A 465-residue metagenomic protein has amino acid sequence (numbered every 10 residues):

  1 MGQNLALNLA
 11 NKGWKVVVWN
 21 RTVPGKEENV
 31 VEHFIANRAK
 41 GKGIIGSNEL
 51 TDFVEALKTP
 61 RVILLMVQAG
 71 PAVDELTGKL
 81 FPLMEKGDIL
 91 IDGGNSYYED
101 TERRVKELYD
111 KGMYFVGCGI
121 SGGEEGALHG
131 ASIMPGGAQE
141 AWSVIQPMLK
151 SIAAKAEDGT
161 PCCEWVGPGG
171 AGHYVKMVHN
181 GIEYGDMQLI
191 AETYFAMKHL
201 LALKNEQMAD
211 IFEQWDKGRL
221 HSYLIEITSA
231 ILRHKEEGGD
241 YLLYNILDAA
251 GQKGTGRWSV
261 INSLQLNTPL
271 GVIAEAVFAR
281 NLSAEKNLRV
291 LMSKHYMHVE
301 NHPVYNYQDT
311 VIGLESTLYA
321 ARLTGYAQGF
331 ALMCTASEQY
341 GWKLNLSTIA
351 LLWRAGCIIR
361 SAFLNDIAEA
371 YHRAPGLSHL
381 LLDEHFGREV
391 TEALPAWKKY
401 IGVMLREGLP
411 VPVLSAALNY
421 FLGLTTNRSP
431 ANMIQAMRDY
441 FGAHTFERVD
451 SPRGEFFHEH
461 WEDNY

Functional and structural regions predicted by a protein language model:
M1-E55, T59-R61, L83-G87, G123-L128: NAD(P)+-binding Rossmann beta1-loop-alpha1 motif at the extreme N-terminus of oxidoreductases
M1-L5, R322, Y326-A327: Glycine-rich adenosine-cofactor-binding loop
V73-G78, I91, Y97-A209, K217-Y241 (+2 more regions): Rossmann-fold dinucleotide-binding core
H173, H199, L203, D210 (+2 more regions): Interdomain hinge/lid region at the active-site interface of Rossmann-like NAD(P)-dependent oxidoreductases
Q214, S337-R373: Small-residue-rich helix-loop
T391, A396-Y465: C-terminal amphipathic alpha-helical interaction region
